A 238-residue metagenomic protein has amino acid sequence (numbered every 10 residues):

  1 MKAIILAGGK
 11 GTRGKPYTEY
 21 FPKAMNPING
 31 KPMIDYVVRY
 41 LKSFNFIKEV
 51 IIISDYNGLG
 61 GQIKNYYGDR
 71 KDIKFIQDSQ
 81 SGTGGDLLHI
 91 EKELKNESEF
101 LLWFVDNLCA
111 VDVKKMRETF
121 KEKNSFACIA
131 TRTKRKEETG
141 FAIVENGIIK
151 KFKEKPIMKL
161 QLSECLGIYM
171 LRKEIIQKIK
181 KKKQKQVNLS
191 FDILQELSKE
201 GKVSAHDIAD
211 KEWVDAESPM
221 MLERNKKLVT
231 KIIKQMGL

Functional and structural regions predicted by a protein language model:
M1-E19, K202: N-terminal nucleotide-binding beta1-loop-alpha1 segment
K2-I5, R13, P27, K31-F104 (+3 more regions): Conserved N-terminal catalytic core of the sugar/cofactor nucleotidyltransferase
K10, V105-N107, T133: Active-site metal-binding loops of divalent metal-dependent hydrolases
M25, A142-V144, A205: A structural signal for short hydrophobic beta-strand segments in well-ordered beta-sheet cores
I47, E97, N124-S125, G201: Short, high-confidence coil segments that cap the C-terminus of an alpha-helix and link into the following beta-strand
L101, L108, R117-K121, I148-L238: Catalytic-core segments of class I nucleotidyltransferases/pyrophosphorylases that form NMP-activated intermediates
V111-T139: Conserved donor-nucleotide/metal-binding helix-loop-beta segment in metal-dependent transferases, i.e., the alpha-helix
A127-I129, R135-K159: Anionic-ligand binding region
